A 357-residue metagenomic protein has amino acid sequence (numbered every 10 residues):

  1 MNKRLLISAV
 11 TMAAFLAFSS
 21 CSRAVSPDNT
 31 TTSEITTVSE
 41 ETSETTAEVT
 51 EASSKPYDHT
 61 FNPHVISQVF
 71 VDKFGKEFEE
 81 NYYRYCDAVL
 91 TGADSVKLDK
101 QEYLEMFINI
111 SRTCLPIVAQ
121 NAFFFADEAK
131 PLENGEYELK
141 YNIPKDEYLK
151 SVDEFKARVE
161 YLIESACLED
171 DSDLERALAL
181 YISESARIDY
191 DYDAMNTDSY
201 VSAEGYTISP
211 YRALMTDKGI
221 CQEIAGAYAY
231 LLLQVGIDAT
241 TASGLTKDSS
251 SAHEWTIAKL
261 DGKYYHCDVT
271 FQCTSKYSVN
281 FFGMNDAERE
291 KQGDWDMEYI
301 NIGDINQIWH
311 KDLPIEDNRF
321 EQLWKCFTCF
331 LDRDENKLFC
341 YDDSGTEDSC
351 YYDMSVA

Functional and structural regions predicted by a protein language model:
M1-L5: Positively charged n-region of N-terminal signal peptides that target proteins for export
L6-A13: Sec-dependent N-terminal signal peptides
A17-S20: C-terminal motif of bacterial Sec signal peptides marking the signal peptidase cleavage site
S22-S172, Q292-A357: N-terminal accessory/pre-domain segments preceding catalytic cores
F70, K150, T216-G219, S243: Alpha-helix capping and helix-loop boundary segments enriched in small/acidic/polar residues
Y148-A213: Secondary-structure boundary elements
P210-I224: A short, highly charged nucleic-acid-interacting micro-segment common to nuclease and nuclease-linked defense proteins
E223-K291: Hydrophobic/aromatic-rich core segments of domains that either
